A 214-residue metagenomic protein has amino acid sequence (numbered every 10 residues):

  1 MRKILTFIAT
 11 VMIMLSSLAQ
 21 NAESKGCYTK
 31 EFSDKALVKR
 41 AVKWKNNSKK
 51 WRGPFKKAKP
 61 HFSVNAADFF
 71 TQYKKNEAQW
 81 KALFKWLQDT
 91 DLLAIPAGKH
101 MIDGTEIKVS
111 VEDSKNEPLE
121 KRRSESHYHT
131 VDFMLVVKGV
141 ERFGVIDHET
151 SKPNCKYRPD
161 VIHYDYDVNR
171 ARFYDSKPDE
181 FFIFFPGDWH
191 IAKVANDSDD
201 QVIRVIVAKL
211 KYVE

Functional and structural regions predicted by a protein language model:
M1-F32: Bacterial Sec-dependent N-terminal signal peptides
N21-K25, A41-S110, K121: A short, N-terminal "cap"/entry segment at the start of jelly-roll beta-barrel domains of the cupin/DSBH fold
Y28-L37, V42-K43: Intrinsically disordered terminal extensions flanking catalytic oxygenase cores
I107-S126, V137, E141-S151, P186: Conserved short histidine dyad/triad with adjacent acidic residue
H129-E141, D147, Y157-I162, K209: Short, conserved beta-strand element in jelly-roll/cupin
Y157-F173: Acidic, glycine-rich flexible loop segments
Y174-A195: Conserved metal-binding segment of the jelly-roll/cupin
F181-F182, D200-E214: A short hydrophobic beta-strand segment most commonly corresponding to one strand of the jelly-roll/cupin
